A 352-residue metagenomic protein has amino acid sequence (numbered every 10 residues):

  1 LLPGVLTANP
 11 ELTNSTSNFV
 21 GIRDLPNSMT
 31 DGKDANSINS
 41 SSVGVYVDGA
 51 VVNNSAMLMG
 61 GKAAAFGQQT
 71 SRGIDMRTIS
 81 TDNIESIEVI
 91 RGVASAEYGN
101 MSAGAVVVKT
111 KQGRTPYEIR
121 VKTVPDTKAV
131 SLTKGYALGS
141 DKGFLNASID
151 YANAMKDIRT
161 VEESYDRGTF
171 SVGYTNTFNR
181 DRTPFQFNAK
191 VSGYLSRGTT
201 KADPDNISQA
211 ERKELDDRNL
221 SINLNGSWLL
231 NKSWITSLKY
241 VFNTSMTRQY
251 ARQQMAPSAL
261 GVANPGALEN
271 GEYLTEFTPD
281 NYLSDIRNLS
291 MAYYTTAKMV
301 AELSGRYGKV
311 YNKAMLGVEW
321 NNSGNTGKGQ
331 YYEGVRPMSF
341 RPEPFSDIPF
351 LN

Functional and structural regions predicted by a protein language model:
L1, N18-G21, Y46, I74-R77 (+2 more regions): N-terminal periplasmic accessory domains that precede and gate Gram-negative outer-membrane beta-barrel machines
L2-A56: Extracytoplasmic beta-strand/coil segments of soluble accessory domains associated with Gram-negative outer-membrane
N14, N54, L58, T78 (+6 more regions): Short sequence motifs at beta-strands and strand-loop junctions characteristic of Gram-negative outer-membrane
S41, I84-V89, G104-A105, T110-P125 (+2 more regions): Transmembrane beta-strand segments of Gram-negative outer membrane beta-barrel proteins
A50-R91: Short acidic/polar hinge/loop motifs at secondary-structure boundaries that mediate gating or recognition
Q68-G73, V89-I90, R114-Y117, N153-I158 (+3 more regions): Extracytoplasmic loops and strand-loop junctions of Gram-negative outer membrane beta-barrel proteins
R120-K122, D126-N153, T160-M246, L303: Transmembrane beta-barrel wall of Gram-negative outer-membrane proteins
F178-Y194, L215-N352: Face-selective signature of the C-terminal outer-membrane beta-barrel domain
